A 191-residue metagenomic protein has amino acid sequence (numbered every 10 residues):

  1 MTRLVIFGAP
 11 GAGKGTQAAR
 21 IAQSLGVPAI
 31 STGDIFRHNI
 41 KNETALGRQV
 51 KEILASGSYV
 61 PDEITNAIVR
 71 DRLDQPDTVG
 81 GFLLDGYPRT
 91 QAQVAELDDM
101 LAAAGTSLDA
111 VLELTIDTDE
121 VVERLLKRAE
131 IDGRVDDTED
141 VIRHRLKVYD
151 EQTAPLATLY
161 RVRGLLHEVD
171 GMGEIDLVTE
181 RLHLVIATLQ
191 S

Functional and structural regions predicted by a protein language model:
M1-S191: Glycine-rich phosphate-binding loop of ATP-dependent small-molecule kinases
